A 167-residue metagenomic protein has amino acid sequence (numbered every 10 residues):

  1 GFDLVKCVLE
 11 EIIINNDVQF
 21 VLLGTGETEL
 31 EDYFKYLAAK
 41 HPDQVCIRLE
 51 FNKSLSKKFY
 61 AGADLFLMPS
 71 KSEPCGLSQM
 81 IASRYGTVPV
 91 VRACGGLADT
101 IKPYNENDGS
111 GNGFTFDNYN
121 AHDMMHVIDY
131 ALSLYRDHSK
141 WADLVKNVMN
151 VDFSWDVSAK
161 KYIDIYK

Functional and structural regions predicted by a protein language model:
G1-E10: A conserved mid-protein helix/loop that constitutes part of the nucleotide-sugar donor-binding site
F2, D152-D156: Core structural elements
K6, Q79, A142, A159-K160: Conserved positions within tetratricopeptide repeat
I13-K57: Nucleotide-activated donor-binding/catalytic signature segment of Leloir-type glycosyltransferases, i.e., the conserved
R48-F51, D143-V145, K161-Y162: Short coil/turn segments at secondary-structure boundaries
K53, K58-V145, M149-N150: Catalytic binding pocket for nucleotide-activated donors in carbohydrate/polymer assembly enzymes
W155-K167: C-terminal alpha-helical cap of glycosyltransferases
